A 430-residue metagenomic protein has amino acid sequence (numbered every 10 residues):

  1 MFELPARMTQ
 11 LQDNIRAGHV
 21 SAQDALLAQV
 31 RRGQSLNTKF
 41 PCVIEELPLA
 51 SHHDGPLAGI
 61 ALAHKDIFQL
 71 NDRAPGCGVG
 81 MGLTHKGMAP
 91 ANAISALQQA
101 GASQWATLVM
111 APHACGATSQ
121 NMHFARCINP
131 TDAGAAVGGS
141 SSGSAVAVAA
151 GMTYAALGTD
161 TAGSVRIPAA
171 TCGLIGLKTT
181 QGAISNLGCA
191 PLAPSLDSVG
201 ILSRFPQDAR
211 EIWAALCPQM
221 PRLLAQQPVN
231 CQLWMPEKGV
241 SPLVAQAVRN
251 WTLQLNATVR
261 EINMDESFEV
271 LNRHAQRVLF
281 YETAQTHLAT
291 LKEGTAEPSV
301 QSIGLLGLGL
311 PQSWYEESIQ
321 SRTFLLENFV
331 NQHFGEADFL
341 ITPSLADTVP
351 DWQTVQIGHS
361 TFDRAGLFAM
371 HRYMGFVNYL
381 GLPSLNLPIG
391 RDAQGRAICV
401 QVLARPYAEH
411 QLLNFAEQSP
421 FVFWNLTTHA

Functional and structural regions predicted by a protein language model:
M1-K86, H113-G116, V349, T428-A430: Short, well-ordered alpha-helical
L4, L62, N71-A74, S198 (+2 more regions): Gly/Ser-rich, acidic/histidine-flanked active-site/gating loops
L11-A17, M81-H85, D197-R204, L306-L310 (+1 more regions): Short, well-ordered beta-strand elements within core beta-sheets of diverse protein domains
G18, K65, T153, E316-A430: Glycine-rich, small-residue loops and helix-cap segments that act as flexible hinges at active-site edges
A22, L26, V244-N263, H287-T295 (+1 more regions): Acyltransferase
L57-G80, R277-E327, N386-R396: Short helix-loop capping/hinge segments that flank enzyme active sites or metal/cofactor-binding pockets
M81-M88, P130-A135, S360-R372: A short acidic, glycine-rich active-site loop that binds or catalyzes chemistry on phosphate/adenosine moieties
P90-A91, S95-W213, Y379, P383-I389 (+1 more regions): Short glycine/serine-rich loop segments
